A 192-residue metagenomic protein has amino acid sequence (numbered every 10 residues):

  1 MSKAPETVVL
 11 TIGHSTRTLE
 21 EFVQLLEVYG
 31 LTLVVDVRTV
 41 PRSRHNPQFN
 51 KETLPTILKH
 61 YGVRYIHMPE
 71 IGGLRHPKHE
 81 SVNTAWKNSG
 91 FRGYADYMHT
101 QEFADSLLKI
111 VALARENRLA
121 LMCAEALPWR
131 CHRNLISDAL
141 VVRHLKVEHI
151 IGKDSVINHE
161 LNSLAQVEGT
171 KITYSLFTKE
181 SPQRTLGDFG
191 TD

Functional and structural regions predicted by a protein language model:
M1-D192: Residues lining hydrophobic/aromatic ligand-binding pockets adjacent to catalytic sites
